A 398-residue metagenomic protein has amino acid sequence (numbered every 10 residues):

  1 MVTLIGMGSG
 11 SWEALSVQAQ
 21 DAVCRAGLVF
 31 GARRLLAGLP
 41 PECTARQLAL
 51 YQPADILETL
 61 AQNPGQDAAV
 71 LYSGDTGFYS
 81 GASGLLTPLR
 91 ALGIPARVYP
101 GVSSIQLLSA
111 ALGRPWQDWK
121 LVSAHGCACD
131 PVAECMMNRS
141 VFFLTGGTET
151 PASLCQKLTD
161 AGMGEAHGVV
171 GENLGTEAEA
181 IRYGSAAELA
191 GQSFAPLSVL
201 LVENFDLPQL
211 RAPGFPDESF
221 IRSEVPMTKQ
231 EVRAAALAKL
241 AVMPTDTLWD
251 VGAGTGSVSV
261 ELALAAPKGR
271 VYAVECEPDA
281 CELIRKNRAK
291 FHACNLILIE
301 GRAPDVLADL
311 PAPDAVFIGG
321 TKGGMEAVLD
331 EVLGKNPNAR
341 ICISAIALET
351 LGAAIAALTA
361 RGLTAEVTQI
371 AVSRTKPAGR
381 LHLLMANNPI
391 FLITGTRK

Functional and structural regions predicted by a protein language model:
M1-V102, Q106, K268-V271, E275-E277 (+1 more regions): Class I S-adenosyl-L-methionine
V2-G6, L50-Y51, G65-A68, S140-E224 (+1 more regions): A contiguous loop/helix-start segment that scaffolds small-molecule binding in enzyme catalytic cores
S11, G74-R139, E300, P304-D305 (+3 more regions): Class I SAM-dependent methyltransferase SAM-binding "motif I" and its flanking Rossmann-like core
T245-G254: Conserved class I S-adenosyl-L-methionine
T255-P267: Conserved SAM-binding loop of SAM-dependent methyltransferases across substrates and taxa, primarily the Class I
L264-V271, P337: Conserved S-adenosyl-L-methionine
C276-P313: S-adenosyl-L-methionine
N338-I346, T350: Conserved beta-strand signature within the Rossmann-like core of class I S-adenosyl-L-methionine
